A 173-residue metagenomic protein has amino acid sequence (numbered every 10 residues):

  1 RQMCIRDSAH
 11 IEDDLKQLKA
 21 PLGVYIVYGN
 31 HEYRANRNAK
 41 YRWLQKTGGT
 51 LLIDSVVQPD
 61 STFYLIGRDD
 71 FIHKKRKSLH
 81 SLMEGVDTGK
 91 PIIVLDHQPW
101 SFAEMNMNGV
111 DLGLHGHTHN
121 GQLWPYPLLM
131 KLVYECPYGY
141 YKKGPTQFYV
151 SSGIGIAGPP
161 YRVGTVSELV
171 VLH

Functional and structural regions predicted by a protein language model:
R1-I5: Short, small-residue-biased leader/transition segments that mark boundaries at the very start of proteins
R6-S8, A35-R37, K75, A103-M105 (+1 more regions): Extracytoplasmic/secreted cell-surface and envelope-processing proteins
D7-D14, Y41-W43, H80, L132-Y134: Charged helix-capping and loop-helix junction motifs
Y25, R42, P99-V171: Conserved beta-sheet core of the metallophosphoesterase superfamily
H31, G49, V56, D70-F71 (+1 more regions): Solvent-exposed coil/turn segments that connect beta secondary-structure elements in extracytoplasmic/periplasmic
G49-T50, V56-G67, D87-P91, K142-F148: Beta-strand-turn-beta hairpins that frame and shape the catalytic cleft of phosphate-ester-processing enzymes
H73-G89, L95-D111: Active-site-proximal loop/helix segments of hydrolase catalytic cores
